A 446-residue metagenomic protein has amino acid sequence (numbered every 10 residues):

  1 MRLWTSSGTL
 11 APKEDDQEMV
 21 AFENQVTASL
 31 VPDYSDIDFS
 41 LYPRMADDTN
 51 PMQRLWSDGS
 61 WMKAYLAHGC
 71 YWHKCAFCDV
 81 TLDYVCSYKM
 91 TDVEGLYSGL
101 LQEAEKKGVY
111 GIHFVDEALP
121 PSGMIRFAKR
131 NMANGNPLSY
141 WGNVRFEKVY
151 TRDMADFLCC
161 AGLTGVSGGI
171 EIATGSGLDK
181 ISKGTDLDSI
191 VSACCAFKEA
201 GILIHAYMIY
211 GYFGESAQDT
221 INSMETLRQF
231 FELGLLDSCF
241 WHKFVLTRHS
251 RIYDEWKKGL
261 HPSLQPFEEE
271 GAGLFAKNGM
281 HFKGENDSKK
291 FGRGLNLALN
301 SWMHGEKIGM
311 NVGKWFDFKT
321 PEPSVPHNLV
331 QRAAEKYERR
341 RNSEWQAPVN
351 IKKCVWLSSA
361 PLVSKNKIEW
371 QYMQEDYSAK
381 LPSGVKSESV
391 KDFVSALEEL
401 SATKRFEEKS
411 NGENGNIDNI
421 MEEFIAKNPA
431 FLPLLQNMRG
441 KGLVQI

Functional and structural regions predicted by a protein language model:
M1, A155-G165, N222-T247: Structural recognition of alpha->loop->beta junctions
M1-T91: Acidic, low-complexity intrinsically disordered segments
L3, D38, M62-Y65, K74-D79 (+4 more regions): Structured core elements
T9, E117-P121, R145, F240-H249 (+1 more regions): A glycine-rich phosphate-binding loop feature that marks nucleotide/adenosyl-phosphate handling sites
T49-M62, L66-H68, A76, V80-G111 (+2 more regions): Long hydrophobic segments that form regular secondary structure
Y97-L203, Y210-E215, L233: Conserved SAM/AdoMet-binding glycine-rich loop
S176-I181, Y210-Q218, G234-R293, K319: Flexible glycine/acidic-rich beta-alpha junction loops that bind and position SAM and/or redox cofactors in anaerobic
G279-I446: Radical SAM enzyme core and accessory elements
